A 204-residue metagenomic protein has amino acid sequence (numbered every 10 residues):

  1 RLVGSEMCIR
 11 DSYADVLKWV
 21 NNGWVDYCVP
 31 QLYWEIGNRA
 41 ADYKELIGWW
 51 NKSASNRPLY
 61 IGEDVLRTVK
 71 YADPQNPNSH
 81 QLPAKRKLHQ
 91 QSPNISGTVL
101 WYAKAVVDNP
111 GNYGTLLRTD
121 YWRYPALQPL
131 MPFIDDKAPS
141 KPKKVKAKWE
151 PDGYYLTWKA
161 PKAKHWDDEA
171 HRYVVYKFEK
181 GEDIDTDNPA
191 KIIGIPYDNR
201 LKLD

Functional and structural regions predicted by a protein language model:
R1, I47-S55: Surface-exposed amphipathic alpha-helices with a cationic face
L2-I9: Short, small-residue-biased leader/transition segments that mark boundaries at the very start of proteins
R10-Y13, D42-I47: Charged helix-capping and loop-helix junction motifs
V16, N21-R39, S55-F133: Substrate-binding cleft of secreted/luminal carbohydrate-active enzymes
Y33-N38, A163, I192-G194: Short, contiguous acidic/charged loop-to-helix segments that flank catalytic cores in large enzymes
N112-E169: Pro/Thr/Ser/Gly-rich low-complexity, intrinsically disordered linker/stalk tracts
K159-A160, D168-D204: Recognizes extended acidic, P/S/T-rich segments that occur within or adjacent to Ig-like beta-sandwich modules
